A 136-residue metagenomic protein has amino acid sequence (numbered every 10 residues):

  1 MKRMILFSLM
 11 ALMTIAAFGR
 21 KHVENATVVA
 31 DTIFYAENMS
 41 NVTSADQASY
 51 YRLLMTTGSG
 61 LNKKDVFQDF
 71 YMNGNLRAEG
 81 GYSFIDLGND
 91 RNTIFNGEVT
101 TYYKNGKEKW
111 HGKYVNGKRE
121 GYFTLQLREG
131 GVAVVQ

Functional and structural regions predicted by a protein language model:
M1-A26: Bacterial Sec-dependent N-terminal signal peptides
A17-Q136: Glycine/tyrosine- and acidic-biased, solvent-exposed loop/turn segments at the edges of beta-strands
